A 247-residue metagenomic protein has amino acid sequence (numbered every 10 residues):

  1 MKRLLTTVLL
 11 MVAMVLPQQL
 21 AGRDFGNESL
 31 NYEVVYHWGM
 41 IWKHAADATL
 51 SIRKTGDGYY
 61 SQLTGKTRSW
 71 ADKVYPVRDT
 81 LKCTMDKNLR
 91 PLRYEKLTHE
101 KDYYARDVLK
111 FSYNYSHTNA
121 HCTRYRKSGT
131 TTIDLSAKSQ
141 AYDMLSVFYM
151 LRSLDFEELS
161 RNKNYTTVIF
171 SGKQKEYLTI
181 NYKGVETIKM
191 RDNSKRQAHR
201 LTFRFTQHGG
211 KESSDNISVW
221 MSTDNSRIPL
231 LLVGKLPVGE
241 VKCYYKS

Functional and structural regions predicted by a protein language model:
M1-L4: Positively charged n-region of N-terminal signal peptides that target proteins for export
T6-T7, E100: General helical structural elements
T7-V15: Bacterial N-terminal signal peptides
L9, Y149-D155, E186: Generic secondary-structure transition motif, activating predominantly at the C-termini of alpha-helices
L20-Y115, F156-S247: Acidic, serine/threonine-rich low-complexity disordered tracts
D107-R152: Hydrophobic, well-structured mid-protein blocks that either form specific transmembrane helices
